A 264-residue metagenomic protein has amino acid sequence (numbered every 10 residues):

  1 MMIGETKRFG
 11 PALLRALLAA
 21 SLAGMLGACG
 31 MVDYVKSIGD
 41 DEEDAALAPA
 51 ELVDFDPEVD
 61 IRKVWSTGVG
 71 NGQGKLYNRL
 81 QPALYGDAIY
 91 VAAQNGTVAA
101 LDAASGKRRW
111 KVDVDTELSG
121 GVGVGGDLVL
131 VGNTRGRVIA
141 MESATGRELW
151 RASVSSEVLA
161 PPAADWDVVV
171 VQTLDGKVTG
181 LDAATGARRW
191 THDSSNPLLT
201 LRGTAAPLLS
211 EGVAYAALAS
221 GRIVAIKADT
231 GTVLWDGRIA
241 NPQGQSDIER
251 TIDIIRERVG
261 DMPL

Functional and structural regions predicted by a protein language model:
M1-C29: Sec-dependent bacterial lipoprotein signal peptides
M25-A50: Bacterial Sec signal peptide processing site at the extreme N-terminus
V32-K36, E43, E58-A83, W110-G125 (+3 more regions): Extracytoplasmic beta-rich repeat domains
A93, N133-T134, T173, L218-A219: Structural signature of WD-repeat beta-propellers
A93-S105: Beta-propeller domains
D102-S105, E142-T145, D182-G186, A228-T230: Short loop/turn segments that connect beta-strands within beta-propeller blades
